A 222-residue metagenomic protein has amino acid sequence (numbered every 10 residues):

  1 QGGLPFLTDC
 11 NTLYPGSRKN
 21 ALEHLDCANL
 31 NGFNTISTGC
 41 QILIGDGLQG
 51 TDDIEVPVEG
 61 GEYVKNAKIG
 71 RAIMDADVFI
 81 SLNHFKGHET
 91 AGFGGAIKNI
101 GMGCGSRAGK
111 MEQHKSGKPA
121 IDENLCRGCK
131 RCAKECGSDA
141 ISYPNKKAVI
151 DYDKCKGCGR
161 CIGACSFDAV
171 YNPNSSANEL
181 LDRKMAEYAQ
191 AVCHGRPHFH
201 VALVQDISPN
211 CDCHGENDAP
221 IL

Functional and structural regions predicted by a protein language model:
Q1-L222: Extended, low-polarity segments enriched in aliphatic/aromatic residues
